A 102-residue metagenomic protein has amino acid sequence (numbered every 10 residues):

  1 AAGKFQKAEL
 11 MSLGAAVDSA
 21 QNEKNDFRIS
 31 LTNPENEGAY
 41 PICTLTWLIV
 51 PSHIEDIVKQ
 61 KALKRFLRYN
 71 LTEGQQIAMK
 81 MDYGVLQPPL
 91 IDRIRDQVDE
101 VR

Functional and structural regions predicted by a protein language model:
A1-E73, Y83-R102: Flexible, solvent-exposed loop/hinge segments that line or gate ligand/substrate-binding clefts
A78-M79: A short acidic/glycine-rich loop-to-helix N-cap element
